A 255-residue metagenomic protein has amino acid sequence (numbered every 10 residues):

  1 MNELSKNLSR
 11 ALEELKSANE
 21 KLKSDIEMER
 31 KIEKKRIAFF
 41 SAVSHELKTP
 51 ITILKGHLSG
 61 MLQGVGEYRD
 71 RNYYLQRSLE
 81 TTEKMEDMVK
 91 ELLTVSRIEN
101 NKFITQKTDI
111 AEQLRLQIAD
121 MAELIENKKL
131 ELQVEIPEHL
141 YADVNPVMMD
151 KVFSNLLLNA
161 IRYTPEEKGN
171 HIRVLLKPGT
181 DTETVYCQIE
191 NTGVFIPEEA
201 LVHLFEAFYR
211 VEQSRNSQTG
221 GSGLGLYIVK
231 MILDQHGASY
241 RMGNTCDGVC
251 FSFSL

Functional and structural regions predicted by a protein language model:
K6-K35: Conserved signal-transmission helix
E27-M61: Primarily the dimerization/phosphotransfer
R77-M85: Short alpha-helical segment of the dimerization/phosphotransfer core of two-component systems
K84-S96: Coiled-coil phosphoacceptor/dimerization helix of two-component systems
Q106, E126, E131-Y141: Conserved catalytic submotifs in the C-terminal HATPase_c
I196-R210: Short conserved segment of the HATPase_c
G237-A238: Conserved glycine-rich
